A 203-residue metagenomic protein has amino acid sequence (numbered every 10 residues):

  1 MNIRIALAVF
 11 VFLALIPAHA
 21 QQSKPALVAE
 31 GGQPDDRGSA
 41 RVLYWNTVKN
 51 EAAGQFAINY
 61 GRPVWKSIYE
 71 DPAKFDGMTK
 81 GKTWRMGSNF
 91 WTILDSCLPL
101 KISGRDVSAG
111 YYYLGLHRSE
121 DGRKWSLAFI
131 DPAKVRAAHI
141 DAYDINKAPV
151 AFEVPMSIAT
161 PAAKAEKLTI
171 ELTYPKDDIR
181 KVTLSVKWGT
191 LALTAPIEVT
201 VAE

Functional and structural regions predicted by a protein language model:
M1-I5: Positively charged n-region of N-terminal signal peptides that target proteins for export
A6-L15: Bacterial N-terminal signal peptides
L7, K66, F90, L100-I102 (+7 more regions): A generic structural micro-environment signature that highlights single residues at secondary-structure boundaries
I16-A20: Sec/Tat signal peptide C-region and signal peptidase I cleavage site
Q21-K82, S119, P132-E203: Primarily secretory-pathway and cell-envelope proteins
T83-I140: Mid-length scaffold segments of soluble, non-membrane domains
